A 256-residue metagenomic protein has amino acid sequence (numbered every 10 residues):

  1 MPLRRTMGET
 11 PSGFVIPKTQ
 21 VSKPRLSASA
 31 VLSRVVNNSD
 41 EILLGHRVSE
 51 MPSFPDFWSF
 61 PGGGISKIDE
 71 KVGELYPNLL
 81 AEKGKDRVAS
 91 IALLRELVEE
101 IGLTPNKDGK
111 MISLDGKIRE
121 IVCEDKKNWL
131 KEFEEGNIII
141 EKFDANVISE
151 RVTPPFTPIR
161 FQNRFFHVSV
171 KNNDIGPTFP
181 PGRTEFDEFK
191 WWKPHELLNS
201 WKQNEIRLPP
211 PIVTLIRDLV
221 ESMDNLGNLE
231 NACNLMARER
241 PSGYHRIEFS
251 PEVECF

Functional and structural regions predicted by a protein language model:
M1-F256: N-terminal leader/linker segments that precede catalytic domains of diphosphate-processing enzymes
